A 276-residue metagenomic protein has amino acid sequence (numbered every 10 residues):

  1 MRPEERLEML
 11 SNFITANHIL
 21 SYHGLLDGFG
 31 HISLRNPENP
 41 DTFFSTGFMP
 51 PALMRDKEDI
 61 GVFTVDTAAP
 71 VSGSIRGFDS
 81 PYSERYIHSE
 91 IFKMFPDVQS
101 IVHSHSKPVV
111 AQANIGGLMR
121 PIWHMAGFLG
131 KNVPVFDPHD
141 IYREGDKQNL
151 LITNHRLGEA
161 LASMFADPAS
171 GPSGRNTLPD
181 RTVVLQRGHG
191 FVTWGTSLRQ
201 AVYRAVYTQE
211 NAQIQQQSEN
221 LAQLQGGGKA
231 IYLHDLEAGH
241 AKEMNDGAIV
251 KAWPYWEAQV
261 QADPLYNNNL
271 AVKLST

Functional and structural regions predicted by a protein language model:
M1-T276: Glycine-rich flexible loops
